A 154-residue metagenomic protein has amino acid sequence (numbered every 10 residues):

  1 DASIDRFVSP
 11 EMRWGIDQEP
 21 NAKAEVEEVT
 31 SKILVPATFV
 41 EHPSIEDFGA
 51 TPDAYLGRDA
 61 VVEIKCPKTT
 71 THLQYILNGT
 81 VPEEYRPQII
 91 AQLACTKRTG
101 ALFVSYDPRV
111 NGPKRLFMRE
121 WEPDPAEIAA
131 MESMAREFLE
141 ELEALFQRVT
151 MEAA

Functional and structural regions predicted by a protein language model:
D1-A154: Accessory terminal regions of nucleic-acid processing enzymes
